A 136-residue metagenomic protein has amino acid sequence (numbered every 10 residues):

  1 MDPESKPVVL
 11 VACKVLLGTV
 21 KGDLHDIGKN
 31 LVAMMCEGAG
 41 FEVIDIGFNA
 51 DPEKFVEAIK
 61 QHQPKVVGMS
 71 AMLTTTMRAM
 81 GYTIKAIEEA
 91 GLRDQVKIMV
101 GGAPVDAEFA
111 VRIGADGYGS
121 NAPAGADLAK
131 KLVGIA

Functional and structural regions predicted by a protein language model:
M1-L24, G28: Long amphipathic N-terminal alpha/beta scaffold segment
K29-A39, I44-A115, N121-K130: Cofactor-cradling patches in redox/metallo enzymes
K131-A136: Short, charged, intrinsically disordered terminal tails
